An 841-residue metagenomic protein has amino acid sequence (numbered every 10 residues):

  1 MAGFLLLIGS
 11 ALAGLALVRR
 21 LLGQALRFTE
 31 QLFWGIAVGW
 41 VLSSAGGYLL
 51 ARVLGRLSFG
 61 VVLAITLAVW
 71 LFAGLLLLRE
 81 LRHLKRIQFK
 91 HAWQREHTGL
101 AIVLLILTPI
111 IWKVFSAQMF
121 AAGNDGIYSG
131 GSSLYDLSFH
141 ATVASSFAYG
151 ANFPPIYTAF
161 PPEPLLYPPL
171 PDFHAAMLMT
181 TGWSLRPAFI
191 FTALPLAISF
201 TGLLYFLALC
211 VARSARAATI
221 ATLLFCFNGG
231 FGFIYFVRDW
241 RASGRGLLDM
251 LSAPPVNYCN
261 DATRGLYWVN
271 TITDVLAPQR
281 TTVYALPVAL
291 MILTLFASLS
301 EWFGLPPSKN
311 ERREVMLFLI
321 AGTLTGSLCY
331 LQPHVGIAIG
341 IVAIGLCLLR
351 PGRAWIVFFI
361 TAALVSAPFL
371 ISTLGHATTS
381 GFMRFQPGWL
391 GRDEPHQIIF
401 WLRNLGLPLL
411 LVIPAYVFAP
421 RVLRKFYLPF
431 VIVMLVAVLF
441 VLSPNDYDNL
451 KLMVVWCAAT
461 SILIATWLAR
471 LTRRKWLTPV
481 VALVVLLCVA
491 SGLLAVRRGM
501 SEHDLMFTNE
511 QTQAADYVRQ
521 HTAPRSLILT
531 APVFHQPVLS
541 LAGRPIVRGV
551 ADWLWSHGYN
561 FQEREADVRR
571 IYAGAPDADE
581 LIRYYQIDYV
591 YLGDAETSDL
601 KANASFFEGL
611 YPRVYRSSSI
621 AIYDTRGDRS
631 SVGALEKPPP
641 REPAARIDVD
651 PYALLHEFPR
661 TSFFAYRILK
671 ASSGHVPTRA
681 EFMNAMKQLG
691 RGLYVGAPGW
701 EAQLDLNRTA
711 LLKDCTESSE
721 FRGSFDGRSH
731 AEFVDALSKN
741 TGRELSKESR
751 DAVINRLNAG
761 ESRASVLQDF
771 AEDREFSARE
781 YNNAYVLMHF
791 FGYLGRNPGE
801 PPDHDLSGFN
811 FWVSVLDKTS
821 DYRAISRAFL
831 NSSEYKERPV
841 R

Functional and structural regions predicted by a protein language model:
M1-Q94: Membrane-embedded, hydrophobic transmembrane alpha-helices
L107-V288, G304, S308, S501-L505 (+1 more regions): Active-site lumenal/periplasmic loops and adjacent helix-entry segments of GT-C-fold, multi-pass membrane
L194-A197, T282, I337-V342, D446-R473: Hydrophobic/aromatic-rich transmembrane helices and adjacent perimembrane loops
T273-L276, K309, L317-Q332, I344: Membrane-interface alpha helices of multi-pass inner-membrane proteins
M291-W302, G340-C347, L405-R424, W467-R470: Hydrophobic, aromatic-rich transmembrane alpha-helices and their immediate juxtamembrane boundary segments
F296, S300-V315, I337-T361: Perimembrane helix-loop-helix junctions
T466, R474-P643: Extracytoplasmic
P640-R841: Composition-driven recognition of low-complexity segments enriched in small/aliphatic/hydroxylated residues
